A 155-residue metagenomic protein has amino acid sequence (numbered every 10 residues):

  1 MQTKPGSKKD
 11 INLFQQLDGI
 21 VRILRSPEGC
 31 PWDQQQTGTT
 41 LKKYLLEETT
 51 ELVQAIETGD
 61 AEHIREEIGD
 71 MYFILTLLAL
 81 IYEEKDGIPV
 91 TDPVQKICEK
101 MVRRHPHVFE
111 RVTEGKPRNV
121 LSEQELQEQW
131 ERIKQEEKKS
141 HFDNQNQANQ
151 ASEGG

Functional and structural regions predicted by a protein language model:
M1-E67, F73-G155: Flexible "arm" and connector segments at domain edges
